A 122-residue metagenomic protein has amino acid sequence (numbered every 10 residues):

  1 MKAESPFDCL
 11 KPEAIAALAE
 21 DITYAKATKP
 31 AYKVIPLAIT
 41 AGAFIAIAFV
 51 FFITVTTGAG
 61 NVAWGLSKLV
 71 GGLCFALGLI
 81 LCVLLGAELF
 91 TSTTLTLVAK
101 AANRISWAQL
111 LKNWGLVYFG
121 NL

Functional and structural regions predicted by a protein language model:
M1-L122: Alpha-helical transmembrane segments and their helix-helix packing motifs
